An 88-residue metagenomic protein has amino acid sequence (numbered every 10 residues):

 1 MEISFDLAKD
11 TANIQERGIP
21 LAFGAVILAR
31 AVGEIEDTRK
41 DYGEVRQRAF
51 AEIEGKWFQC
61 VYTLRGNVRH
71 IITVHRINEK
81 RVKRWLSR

Functional and structural regions predicted by a protein language model:
M1-R88: Ribonuclease/tRNase effector modules and their secretory precursors
